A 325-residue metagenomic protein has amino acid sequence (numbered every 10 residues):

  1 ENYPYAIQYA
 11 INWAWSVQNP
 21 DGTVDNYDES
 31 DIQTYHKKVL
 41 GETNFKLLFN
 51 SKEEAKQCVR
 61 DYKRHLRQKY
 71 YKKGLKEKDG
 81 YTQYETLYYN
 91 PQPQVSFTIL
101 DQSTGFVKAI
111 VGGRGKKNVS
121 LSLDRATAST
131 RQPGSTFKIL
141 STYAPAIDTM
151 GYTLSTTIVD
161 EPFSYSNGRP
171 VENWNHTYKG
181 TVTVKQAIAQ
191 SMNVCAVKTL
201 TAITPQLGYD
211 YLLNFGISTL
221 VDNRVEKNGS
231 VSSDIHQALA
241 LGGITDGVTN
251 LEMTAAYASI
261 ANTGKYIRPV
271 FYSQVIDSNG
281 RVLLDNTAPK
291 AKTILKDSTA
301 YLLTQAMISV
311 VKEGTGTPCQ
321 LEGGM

Functional and structural regions predicted by a protein language model:
E1-D101, F106-V111, K116-Q132, F137 (+1 more regions): A penicillin-recognizing enzyme superfamily signal
D79-Y81, A146, D222, G229-S230: Long mid-to-C-terminal scaffolding/interaction modules that assemble large complexes
Y89, A189-S191, S230-D234: Short, flexible turn/loop "capping" segments at secondary-structure junctions
I99-K116, D148-Y152, F163, G180 (+5 more regions): Glycine-rich, acidic and aromatic/proline-enriched surface loops and short helix-turn segments that act as binding
A126-L154, V159-P162, E313: Active-site rim segments in enzyme catalytic domains, especially the processed small/beta chain of N-terminal
G151-G208, H236, S278-T304, I308-S309: Conserved catalytic neighborhood of penicillin-recognizing serine enzymes
R169-E172, T204-T254: Mid-domain, small-residue-enriched loop/turn segments at the edges of structured enzyme/sensor domains
